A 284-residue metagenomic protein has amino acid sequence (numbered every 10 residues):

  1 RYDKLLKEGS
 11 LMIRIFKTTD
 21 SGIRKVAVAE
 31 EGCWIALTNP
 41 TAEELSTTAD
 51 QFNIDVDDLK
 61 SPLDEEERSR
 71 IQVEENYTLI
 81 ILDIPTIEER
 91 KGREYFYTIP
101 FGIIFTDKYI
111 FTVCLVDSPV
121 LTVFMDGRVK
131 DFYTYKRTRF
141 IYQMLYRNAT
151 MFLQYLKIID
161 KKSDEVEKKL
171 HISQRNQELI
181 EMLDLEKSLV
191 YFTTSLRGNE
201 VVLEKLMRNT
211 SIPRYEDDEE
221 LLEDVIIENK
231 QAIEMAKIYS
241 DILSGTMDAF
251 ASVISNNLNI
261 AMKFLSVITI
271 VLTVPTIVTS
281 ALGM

Functional and structural regions predicted by a protein language model:
Y2-Y215, L221-D224, E228-M235: Peripheral, non-transmembrane regulatory/ligand-interaction domains of membrane transport proteins
N53-I54, K230-M284: Hydrophobic alpha-helical transmembrane segments and their immediately adjacent juxtamembrane loops
